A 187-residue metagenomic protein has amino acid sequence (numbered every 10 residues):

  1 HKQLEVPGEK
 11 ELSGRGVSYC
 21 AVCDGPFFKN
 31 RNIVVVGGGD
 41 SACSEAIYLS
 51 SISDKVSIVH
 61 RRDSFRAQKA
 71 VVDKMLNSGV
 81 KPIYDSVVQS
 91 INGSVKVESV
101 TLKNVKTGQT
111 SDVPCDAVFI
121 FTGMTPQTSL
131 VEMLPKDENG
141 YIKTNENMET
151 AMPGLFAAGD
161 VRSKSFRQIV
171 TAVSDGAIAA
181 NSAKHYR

Functional and structural regions predicted by a protein language model:
H1-Q3: Conserved N-terminal helical subregion
E5, K10-F27, I120-T171, D175-I178 (+1 more regions): FAD-site-proximal beta/loop scaffold in flavoenzymes
K29-R31, D85, M152: Phosphate-coordination loops involved in phosphoryl transfer and adenosine-cofactor binding
G37-D40: Glycine-rich Rossmann-fold phosphate-binding loop(s) that bind the pyrophosphate of adenine dinucleotide cofactors
C43: Residues forming the Rossmann-fold NAD(P)(H) cofactor-binding site
A46-I47: Generic hydrophobic/aromatic pocket-lining and core-packing "Φ" positions
S51-E146, H185-R187: A Rossmann-like FAD-binding core segment of flavoenzymes
